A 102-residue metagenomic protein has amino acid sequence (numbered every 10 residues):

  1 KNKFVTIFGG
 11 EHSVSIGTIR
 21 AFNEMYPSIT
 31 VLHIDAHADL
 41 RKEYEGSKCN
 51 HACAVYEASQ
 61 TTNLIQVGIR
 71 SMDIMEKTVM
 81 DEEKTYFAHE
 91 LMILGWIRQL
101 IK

Functional and structural regions predicted by a protein language model:
K1-K102: Conserved alpha-helical scaffold segments that buttress catalytic/binding sites
